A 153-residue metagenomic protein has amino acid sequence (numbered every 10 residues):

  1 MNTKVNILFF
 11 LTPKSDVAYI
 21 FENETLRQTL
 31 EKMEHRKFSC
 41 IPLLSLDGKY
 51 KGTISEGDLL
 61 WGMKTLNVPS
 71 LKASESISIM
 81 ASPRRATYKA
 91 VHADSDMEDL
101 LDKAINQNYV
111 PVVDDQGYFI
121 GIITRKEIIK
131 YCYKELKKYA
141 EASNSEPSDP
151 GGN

Functional and structural regions predicted by a protein language model:
K4-V17, A73-T87: Bateman (tandem CBS) regulatory domains
Y19-F38, L44, K89-Q107, V113-D115 (+1 more regions): The conserved cystathionine-beta-synthase
M33-R36, I41-D58, A104, V112-E127: A glycine-centered beta-loop-beta connector
D58-S74, I128-S143: A short, polar/charged loop-to-alpha-helix boundary motif
I79, T87-V91, V113-N153: Cytosolic regulatory modules rich in charged/polar residues
